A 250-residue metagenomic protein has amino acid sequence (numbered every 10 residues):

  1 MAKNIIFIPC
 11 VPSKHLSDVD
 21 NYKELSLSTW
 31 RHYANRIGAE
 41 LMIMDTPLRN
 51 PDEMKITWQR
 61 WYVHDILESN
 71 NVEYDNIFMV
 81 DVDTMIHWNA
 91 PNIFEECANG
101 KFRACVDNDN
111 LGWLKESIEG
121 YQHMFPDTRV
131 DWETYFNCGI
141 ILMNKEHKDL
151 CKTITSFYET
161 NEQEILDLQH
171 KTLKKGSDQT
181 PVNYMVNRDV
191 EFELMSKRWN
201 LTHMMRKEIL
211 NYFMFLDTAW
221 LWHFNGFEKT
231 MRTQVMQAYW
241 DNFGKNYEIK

Functional and structural regions predicted by a protein language model:
M1-Y62, I66-Y74, G226, D241-K250: N-terminal anchoring/stem segment of glycosyltransferases
H15-L16, R49-D52, I86-N89, F94-E95 (+4 more regions): Short catalytic/ligand-binding loop motif for oxyanion handling, primarily in non-cytosolic enzymes, centered on
L27-R31, H64, P91-E95, V182-N183 (+1 more regions): Short amphipathic alpha-helical segments and helix-helix/interface helices
M44-T46, C105, M195-R198: Conserved beta-strand termini and adjacent loop/short-helix elements that scaffold enzyme active sites in alpha/beta
I56-I118, L142-M143, C151: GT-A fold catalytic core of metal-dependent nucleotide-sugar glycosyltransferases, centered on the diacidic
Y62, E133-M236: Catalytic core and acceptor-binding pocket of nucleotide-sugar-dependent glycosyltransferases
D83-E95, H223-T233, Q237-K250: Charged, low-complexity C-terminal accessory regions
I118-W132: Short, flexible, basic/aromatic active-site loop/helix in glycosyltransferases
